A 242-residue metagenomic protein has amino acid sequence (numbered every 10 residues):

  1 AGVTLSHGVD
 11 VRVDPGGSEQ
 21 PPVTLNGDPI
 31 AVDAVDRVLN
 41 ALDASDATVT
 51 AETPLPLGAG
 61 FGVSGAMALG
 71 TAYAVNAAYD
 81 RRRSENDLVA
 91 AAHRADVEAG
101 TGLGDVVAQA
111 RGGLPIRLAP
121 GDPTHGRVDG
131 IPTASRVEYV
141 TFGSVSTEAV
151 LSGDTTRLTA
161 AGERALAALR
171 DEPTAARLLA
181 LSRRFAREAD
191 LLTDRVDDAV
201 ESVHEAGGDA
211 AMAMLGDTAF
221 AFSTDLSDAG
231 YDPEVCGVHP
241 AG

Functional and structural regions predicted by a protein language model:
A1-G58, E234-G242: ATP-binding N-lobe of GHMP and related small-molecule kinases
A1-T4, P54, G58-A68, A99-G113: FAD-binding core of FAD-dependent oxidoreductases, characterized by glycine-rich FAD pyrophosphate-binding loops
G2-V3, V9-D14, D105-Q109, L114-I116 (+1 more regions): Short beta-strand scaffold segments in enzyme catalytic cores
D43-L55, A92-A95, R195-A206: Short, hydrophobic/aliphatic alpha-helical segments
F61-N86: DPxDG-like acidic metal-binding loop motif
E85-I131: Alpha/beta catalytic cores of group-transfer enzymes, especially the acyltransferase/condensing modules of polyketide
H125-G242: C-terminal nucleotide
